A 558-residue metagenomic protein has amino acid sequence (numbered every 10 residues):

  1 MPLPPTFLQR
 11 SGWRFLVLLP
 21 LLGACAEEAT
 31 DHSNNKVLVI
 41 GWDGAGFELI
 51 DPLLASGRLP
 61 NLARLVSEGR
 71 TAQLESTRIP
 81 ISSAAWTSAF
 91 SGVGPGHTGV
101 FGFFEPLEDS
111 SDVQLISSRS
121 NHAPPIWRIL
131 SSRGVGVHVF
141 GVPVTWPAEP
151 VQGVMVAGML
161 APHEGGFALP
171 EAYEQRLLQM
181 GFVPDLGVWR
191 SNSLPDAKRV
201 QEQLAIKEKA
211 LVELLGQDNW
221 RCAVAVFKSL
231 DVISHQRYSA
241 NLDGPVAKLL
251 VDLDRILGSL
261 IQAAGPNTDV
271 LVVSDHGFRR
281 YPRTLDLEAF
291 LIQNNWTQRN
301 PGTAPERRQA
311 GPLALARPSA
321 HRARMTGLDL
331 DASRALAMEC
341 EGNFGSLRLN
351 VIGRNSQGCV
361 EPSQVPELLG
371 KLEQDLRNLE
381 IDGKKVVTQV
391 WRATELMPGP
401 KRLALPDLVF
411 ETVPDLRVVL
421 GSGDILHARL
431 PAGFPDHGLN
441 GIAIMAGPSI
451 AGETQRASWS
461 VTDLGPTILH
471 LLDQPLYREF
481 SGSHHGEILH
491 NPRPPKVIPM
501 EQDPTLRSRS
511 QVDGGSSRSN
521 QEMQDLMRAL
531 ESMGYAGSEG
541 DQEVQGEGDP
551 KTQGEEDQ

Functional and structural regions predicted by a protein language model:
L21-A24: C-terminal motif of bacterial Sec signal peptides marking the signal peptidase cleavage site
A26-E28: Bacterial signal peptide processing site
T30-S33, E48-D51, A197-A223, L230-V272 (+3 more regions): A long, amphipathic alpha-helix that forms part of the scaffold/cap immediately adjacent to metal-dependent active
S33, G399, L469, Q474 (+1 more regions): Long, internal low-complexity/basic segments
N34-D51, R64-L65, A89, L130 (+8 more regions): Beta-strand elements within well-structured catalytic alpha/beta cores of enzymes that handle phosphate/sulfate esters
W42, G57, I81, F103-R133 (+6 more regions): Secreted, luminal/periplasmic, and some membrane-associated catalytic domains that remodel anionic oxygen-ester
L49-D218, D231-V232, S483-I488: Active-site-proximal alpha/beta segments of enzymes that process anionic O-linked groups
D415-G465, L472: Low-complexity, glycine/alanine/valine/leucine- and proline-rich hydrophobic stretches
